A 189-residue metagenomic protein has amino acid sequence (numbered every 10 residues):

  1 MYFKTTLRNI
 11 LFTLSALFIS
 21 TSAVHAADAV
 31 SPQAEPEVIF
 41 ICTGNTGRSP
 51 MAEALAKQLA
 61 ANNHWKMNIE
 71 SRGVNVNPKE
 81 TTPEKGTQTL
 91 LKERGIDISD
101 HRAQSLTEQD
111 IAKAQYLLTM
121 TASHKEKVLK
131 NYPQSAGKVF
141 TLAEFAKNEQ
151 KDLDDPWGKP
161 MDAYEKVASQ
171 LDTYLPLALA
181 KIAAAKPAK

Functional and structural regions predicted by a protein language model:
Y2-T6, F18-I19, A29, A122 (+1 more regions): Phosphate-binding/catalytic loops
T5, N9-I10, S49: Hydrophobic alpha-helical segments, especially transmembrane helices and their immediate juxtamembrane helical caps
N9-T21: Bacterial N-terminal signal peptides
A27-A112, A183-A184: Conserved active-site segments centered on acidic
P50, T121-A122: Short secondary-structure boundary segments
Q115: Conserved acidic residues
